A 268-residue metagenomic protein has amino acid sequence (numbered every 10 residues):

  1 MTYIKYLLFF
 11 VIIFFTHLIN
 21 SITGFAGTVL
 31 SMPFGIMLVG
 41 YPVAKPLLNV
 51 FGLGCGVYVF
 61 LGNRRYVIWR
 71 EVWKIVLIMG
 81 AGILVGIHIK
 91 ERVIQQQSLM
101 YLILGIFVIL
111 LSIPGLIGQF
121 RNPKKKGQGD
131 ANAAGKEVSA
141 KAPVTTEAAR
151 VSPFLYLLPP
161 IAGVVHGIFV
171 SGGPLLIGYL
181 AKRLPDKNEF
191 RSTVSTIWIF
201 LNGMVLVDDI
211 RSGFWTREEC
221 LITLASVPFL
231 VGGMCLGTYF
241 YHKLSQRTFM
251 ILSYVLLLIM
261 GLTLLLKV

Functional and structural regions predicted by a protein language model:
M1-L38, N122-V194: Selected transmembrane alpha-helices and immediately adjacent juxtamembrane segments of polytopic inner-membrane
F10, F14, L18, N49 (+9 more regions): Residue-level signature of the transmembrane alpha-helical core of multi-pass small-molecule transporters
G35-L53, S98-F107, P160-F169, E219-F229: Structural signature of hydrophobic alpha-helical transmembrane segments
L38-P42, N63-W69, A181-E189, G213-T216: Juxtamembrane helix-boundary/capping and inter-helix hinge elements in multi-pass membrane proteins
P46-Q96, G203-R247: Selective hydrophobic functional segments
V57-R64, E91, I103-T145, T238-Y239 (+1 more regions): Transmembrane helix exit motif
M79-I87, Q96-Q119, L224-L236, Q246-V268: Selective transmembrane alpha-helices of multi-pass membrane proteins
V85-E91, V164-G167, V205-D209, M260-V268: Hydrophobic alpha-helical transmembrane segments in multi-pass integral membrane proteins
